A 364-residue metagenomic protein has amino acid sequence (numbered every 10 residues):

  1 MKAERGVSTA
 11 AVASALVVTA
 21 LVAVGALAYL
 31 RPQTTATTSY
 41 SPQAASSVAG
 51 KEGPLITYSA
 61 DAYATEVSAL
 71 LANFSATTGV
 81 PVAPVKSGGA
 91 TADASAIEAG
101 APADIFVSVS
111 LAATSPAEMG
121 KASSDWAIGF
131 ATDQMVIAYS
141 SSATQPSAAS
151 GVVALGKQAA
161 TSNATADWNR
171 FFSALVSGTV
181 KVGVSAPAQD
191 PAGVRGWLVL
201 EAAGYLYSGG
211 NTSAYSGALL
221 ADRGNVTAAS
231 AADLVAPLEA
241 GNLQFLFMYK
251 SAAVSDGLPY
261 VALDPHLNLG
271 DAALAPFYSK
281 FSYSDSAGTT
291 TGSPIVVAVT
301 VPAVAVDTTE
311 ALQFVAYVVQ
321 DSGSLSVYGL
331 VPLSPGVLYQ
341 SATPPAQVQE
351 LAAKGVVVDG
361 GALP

Functional and structural regions predicted by a protein language model:
M1-E4, L30: Generic cytosolic/nucleocytoplasmic N-terminal low-complexity/intrinsically disordered segments
A3-L16: N-terminal Sec-pathway targeting helices
A10-A13, A23-G79, K86-T91, S95-A99 (+4 more regions): Exported/periplasmic ABC-transporter solute-binding proteins
G100-V107, T114-G129: Short beta-strand-centered segments that line the small-molecule binding cleft or hinge of alpha/beta clamshell
